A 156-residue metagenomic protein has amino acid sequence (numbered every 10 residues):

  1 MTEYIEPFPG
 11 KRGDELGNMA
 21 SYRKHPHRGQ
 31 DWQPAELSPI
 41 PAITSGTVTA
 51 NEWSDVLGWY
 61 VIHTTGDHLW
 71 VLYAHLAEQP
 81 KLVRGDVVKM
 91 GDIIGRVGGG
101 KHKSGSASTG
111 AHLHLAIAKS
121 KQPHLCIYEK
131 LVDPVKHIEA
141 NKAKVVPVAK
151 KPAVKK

Functional and structural regions predicted by a protein language model:
M1-P7, K11, Q33, V83-K89 (+1 more regions): Acidic, glycine-rich catalytic/binding loops that coordinate metals and/or anionic ligands
M1-W59, K89-M90: Surface-exposed, glycine-biased beta-strand/turn segments
E15-L16, G66, L76, A118 (+1 more regions): Generic beta-structure capping elements
D31, I62, L72-H75, R96 (+1 more regions): Conserved beta-strand positions that form and line the central face of beta-propeller blades
A35, L76, G99-H102, S120: Short strand-loop junctions, especially beta-strand C-caps/beta-turns that link beta-sheets to coils or alpha-helices
A42-R84, K101-L113: Zn2+-dependent peptidoglycan hydrolase active-site motif and core
